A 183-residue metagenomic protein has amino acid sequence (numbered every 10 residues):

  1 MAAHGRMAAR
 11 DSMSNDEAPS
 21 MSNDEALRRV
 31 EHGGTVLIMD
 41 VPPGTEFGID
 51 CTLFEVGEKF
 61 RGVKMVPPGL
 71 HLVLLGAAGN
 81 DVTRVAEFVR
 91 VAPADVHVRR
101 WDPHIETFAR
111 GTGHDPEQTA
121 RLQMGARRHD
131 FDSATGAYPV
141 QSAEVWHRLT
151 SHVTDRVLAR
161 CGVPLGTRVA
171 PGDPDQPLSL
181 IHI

Functional and structural regions predicted by a protein language model:
M1-R29: Intrinsic disorder/low-complexity signal
S22-E106: Beta-strand-enriched, solvent-exposed domains that form extended recognition/catalytic surfaces
H97-S179: Compositionally biased low-complexity segments at domain edges in trafficked proteins and select soluble regulators
I181-I183: Conserved small/polar residues in nucleotide/adenosyl-binding loops
